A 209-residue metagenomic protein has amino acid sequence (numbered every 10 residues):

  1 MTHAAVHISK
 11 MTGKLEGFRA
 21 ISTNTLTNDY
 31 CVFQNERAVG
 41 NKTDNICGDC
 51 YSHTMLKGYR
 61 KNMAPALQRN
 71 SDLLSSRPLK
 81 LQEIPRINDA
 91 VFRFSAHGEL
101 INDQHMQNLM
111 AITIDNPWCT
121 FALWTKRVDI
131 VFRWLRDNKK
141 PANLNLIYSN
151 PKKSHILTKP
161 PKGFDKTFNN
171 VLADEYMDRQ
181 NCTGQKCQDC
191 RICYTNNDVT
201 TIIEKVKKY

Functional and structural regions predicted by a protein language model:
M1-Y209: Class I S-adenosyl-L-methionine
